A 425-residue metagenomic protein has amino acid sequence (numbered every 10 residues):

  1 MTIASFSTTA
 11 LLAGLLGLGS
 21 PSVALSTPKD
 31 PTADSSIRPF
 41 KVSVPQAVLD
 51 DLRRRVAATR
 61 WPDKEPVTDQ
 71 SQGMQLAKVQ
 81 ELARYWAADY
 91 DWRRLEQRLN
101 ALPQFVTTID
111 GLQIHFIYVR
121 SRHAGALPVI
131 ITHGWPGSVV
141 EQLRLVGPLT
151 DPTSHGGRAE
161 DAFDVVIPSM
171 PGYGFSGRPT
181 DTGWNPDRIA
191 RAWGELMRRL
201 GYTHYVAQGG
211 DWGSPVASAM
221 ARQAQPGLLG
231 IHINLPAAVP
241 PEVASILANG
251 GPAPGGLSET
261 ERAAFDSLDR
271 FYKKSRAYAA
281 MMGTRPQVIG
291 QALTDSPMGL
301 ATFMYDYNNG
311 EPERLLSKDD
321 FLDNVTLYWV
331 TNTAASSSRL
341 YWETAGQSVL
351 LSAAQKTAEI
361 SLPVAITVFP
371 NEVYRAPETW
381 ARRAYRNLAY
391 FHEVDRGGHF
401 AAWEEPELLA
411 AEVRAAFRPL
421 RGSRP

Functional and structural regions predicted by a protein language model:
L49-R120, W329-N332, S336-L351: Non-catalytic accessory segments flanking enzyme active sites
W92-R94, G157, M170-W184, S218: Glycine-rich "HGGG/HGxG" loop immediately N-terminal to the catalytic nucleophile of the alpha/beta-hydrolase
A126-G134: Short beta-strand element of the alpha/beta-hydrolase
W135-G147: The serine-hydrolase catalytic nucleophile loop
P148, P152-H155, Y202-L257: Conserved hydrolase catalytic core segment
L149-F175: Conserved alpha/beta-hydrolase
D187-Y205: Conserved acidic catalytic loop of the alpha/beta-hydrolase fold
K273, M281-P425: C-terminal subdomain of alpha/beta-hydrolase-fold enzymes, centered on the catalytic histidine and its supporting
